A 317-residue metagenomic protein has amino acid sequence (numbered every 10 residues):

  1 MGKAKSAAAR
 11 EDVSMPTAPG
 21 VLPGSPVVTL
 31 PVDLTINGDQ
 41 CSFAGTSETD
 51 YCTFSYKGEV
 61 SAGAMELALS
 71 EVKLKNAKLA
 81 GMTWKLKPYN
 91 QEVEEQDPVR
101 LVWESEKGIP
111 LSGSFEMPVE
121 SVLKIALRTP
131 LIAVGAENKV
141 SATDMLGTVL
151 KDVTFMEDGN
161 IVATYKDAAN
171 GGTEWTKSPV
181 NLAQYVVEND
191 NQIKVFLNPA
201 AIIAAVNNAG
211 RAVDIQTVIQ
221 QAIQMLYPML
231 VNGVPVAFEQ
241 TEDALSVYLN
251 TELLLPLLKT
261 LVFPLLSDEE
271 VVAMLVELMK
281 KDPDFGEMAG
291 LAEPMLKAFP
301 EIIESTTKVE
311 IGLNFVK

Functional and structural regions predicted by a protein language model:
M1-A133, L275-F299, S305-K317: Acidic/polar, low-complexity intrinsically disordered N-terminal segments immediately downstream of a Sec signal
G2-K57, K124-E270: Contiguous, well-ordered beta-strand patches that form the walls/edges of small beta-barrel/beta-sandwich domains
K139-A142, K297-E301: Short, P/G- and charge-enriched loop/turn segments at secondary-structure junctions
